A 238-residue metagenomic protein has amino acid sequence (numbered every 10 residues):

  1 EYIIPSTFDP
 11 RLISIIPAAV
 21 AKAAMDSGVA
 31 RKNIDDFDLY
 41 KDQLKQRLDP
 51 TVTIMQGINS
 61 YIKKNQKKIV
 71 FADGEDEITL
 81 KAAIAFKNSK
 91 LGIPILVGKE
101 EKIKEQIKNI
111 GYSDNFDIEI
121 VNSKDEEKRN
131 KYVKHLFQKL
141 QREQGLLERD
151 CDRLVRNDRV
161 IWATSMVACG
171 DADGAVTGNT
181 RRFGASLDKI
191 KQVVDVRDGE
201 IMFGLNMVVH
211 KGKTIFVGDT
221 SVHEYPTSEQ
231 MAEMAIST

Functional and structural regions predicted by a protein language model:
E1-D42: Glycine-rich phosphate/adenylate-binding loop
G28-D35, Y40-T238: Anion-binding alpha/beta catalytic cores of soluble intermediary-metabolism enzymes, centered on
